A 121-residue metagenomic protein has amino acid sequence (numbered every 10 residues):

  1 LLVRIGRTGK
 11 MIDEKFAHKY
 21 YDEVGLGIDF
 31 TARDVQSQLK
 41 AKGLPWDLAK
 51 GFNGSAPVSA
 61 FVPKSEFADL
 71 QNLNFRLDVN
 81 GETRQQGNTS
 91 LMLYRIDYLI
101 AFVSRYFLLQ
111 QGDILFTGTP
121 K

Functional and structural regions predicted by a protein language model:
L1-I114: Catalytic-core "active-site belt" of small-molecule-metabolizing enzymes, emphasizing His/Asp/Glu-rich regions
T119-P120: Short, surface-exposed secondary-structure boundary micro-motifs
